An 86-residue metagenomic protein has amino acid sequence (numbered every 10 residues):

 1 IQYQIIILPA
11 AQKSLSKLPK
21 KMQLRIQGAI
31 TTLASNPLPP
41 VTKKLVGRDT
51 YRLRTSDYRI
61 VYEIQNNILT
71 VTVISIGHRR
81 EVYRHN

Functional and structural regions predicted by a protein language model:
I1-I6, A10-L24, R54-T55, E63-N86: Enriched for short, Lys/Arg-rich terminal
A29-R54: A short, surface-exposed loop/turn module that caps and links secondary-structure elements
